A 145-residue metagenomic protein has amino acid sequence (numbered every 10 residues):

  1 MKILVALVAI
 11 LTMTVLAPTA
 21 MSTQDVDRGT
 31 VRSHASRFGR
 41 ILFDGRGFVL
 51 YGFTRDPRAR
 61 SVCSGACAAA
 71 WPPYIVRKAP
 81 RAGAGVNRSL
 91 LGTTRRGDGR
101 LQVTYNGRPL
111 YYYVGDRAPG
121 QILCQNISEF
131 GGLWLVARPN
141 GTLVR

Functional and structural regions predicted by a protein language model:
K2-I3, T19-R145: Compact beta-sheet-dominated domain cores in extracellular/mature segments
A6-V15: Bacterial N-terminal signal peptides
